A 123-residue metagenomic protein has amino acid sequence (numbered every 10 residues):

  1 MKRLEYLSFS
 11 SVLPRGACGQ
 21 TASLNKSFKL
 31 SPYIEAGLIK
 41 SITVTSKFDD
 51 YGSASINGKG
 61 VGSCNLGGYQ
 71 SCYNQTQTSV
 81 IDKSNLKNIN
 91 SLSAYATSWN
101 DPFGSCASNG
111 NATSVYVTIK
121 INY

Functional and structural regions predicted by a protein language model:
M1-I56, G62-C64, Q70-Y123: Beta-strand-rich recognition domains
